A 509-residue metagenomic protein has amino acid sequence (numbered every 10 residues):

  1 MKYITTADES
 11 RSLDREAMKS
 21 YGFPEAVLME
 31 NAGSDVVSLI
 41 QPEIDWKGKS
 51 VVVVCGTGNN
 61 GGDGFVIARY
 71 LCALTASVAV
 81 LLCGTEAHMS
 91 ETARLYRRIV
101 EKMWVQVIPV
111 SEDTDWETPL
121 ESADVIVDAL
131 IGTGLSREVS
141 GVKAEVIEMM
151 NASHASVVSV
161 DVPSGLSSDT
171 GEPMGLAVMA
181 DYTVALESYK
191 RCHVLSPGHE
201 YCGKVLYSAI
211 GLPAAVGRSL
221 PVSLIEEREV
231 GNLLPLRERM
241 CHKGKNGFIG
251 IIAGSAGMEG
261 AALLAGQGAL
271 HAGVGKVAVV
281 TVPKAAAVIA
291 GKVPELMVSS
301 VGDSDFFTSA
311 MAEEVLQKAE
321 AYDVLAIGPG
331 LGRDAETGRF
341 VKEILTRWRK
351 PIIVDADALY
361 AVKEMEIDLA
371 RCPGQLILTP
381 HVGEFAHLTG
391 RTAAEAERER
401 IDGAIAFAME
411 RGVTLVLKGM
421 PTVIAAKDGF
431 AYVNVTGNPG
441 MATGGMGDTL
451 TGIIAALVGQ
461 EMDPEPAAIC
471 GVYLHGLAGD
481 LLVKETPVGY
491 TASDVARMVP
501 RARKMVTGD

Functional and structural regions predicted by a protein language model:
M1-C83, S90, H193-I352, Y360-I377 (+1 more regions): Small-residue (G/A/S/T)-rich helix-start motifs and N-terminal tracts that mark the onset
S38-L130, E138-V160, W348: Nucleotide and nucleotide-moiety/phosphate-recognizing core
R97, K143-I147, A177-A180, A312 (+3 more regions): Amphipathic alpha-helical segments in well-structured domains
E112-D113, S164-L166, Y189-R191, R333 (+1 more regions): Short beta->alpha connector loops
D115, E145, Y189, E336 (+1 more regions): Residue-level recognition of oxygen-bearing side chains
L120-D124, A177, A319-E320, L345: A short, aliphatic-rich alpha-helical micro-motif
D124-V125, L130-P221: Internal gly/pro-rich beta-alpha loop/helix module that stabilizes soluble enzyme cofactors or their anionic handles
